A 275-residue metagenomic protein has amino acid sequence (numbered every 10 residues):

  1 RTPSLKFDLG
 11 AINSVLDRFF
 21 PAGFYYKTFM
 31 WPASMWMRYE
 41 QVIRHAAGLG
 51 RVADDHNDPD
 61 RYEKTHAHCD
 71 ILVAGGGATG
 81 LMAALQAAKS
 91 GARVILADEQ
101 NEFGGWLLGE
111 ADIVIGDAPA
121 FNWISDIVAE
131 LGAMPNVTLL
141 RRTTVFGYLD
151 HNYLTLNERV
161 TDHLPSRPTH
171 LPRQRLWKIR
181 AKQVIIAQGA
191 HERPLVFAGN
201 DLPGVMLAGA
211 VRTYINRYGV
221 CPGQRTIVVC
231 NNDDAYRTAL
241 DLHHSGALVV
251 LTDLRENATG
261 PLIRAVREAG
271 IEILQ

Functional and structural regions predicted by a protein language model:
R1-Q275: Residues forming the flavin
